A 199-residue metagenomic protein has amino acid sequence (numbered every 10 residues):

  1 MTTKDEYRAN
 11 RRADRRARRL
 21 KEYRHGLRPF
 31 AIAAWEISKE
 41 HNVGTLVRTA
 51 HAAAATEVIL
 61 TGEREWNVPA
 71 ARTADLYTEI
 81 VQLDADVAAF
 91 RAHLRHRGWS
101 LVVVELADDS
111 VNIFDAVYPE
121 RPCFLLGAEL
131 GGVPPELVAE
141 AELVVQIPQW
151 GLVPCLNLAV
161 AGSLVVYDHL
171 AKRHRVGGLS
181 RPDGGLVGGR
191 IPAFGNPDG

Functional and structural regions predicted by a protein language model:
M1-G199: Post-transcriptional modification and biogenesis factors for structured RNAs of the translation apparatus
